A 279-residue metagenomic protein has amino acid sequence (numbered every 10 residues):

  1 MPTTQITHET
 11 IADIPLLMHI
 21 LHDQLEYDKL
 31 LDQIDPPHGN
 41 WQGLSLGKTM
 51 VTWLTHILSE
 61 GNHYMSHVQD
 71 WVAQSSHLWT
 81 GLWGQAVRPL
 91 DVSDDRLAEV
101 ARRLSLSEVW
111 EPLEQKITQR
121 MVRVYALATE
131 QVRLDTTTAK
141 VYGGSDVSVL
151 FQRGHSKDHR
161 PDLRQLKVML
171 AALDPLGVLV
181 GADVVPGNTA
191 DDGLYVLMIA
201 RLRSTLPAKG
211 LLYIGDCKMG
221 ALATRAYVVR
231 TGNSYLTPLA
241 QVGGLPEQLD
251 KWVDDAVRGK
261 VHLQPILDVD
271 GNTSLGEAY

Functional and structural regions predicted by a protein language model:
M1-Q152, D162, M169-N188, V196: Dynamic "connector" segments at or just before major functional cores
I57, L211-L212: Feature marking long nucleic-acid-engaging regions of large polymerase/nuclease enzymes
T137, V185, K218, L239-A240: Anionic group-transfer/hydrolysis microenvironments
D146-H155, P186, I199, L222 (+3 more regions): Short secondary-structure boundary/capping segments
R164-L166, L173, V184, S234-Y279: An anionic, glycine-rich sequence signature occurring as long contiguous blocks
V180, T205, R230-N233, L239: Compositional signal for N-terminal targeting/processing segments
A190, L212-A223, Q241-G244: Acidic, metal-coordinating catalytic cores used for nucleic-acid/nucleotide bond scission and strand-transfer chemistry
G193-G210: Short, basic/hydrophobic alpha-helical segments
